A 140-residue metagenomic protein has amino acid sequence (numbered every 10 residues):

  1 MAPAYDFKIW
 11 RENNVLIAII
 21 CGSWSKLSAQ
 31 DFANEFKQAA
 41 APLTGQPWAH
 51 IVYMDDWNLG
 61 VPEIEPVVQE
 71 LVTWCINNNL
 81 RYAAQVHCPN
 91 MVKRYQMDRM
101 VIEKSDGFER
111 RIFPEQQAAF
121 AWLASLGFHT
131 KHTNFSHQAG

Functional and structural regions predicted by a protein language model:
M1-G140: Amphipathic, Lys/Arg-enriched alpha-helical "gate/interface" segment within cytosolic domains that mediates
